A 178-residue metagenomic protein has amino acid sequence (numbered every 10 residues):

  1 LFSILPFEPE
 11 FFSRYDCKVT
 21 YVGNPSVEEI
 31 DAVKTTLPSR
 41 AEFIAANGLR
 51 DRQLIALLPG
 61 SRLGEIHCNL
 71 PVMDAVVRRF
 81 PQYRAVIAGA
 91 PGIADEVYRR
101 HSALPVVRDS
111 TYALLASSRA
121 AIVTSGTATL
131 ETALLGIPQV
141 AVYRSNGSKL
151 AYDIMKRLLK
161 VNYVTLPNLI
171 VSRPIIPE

Functional and structural regions predicted by a protein language model:
F2-E178: Nucleotide-activated sugar donor-binding and catalytic core shared by glycosyltransferases and related lipid-linked
